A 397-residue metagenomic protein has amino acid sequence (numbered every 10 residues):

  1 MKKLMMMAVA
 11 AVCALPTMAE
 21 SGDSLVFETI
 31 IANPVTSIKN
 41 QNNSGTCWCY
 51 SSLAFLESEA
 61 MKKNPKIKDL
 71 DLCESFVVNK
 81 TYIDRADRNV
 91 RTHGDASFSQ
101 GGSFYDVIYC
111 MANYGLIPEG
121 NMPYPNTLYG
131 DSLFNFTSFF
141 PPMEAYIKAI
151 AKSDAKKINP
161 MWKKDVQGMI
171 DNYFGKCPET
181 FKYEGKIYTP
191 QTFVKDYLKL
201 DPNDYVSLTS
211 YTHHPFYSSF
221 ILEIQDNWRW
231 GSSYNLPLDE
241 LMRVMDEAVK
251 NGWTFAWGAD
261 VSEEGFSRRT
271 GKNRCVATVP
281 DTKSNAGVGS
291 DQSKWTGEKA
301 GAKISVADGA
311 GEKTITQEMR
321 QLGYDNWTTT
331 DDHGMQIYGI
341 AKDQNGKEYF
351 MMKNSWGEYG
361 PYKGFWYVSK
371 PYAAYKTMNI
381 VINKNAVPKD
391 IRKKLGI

Functional and structural regions predicted by a protein language model:
M1-G22: Bacterial Sec-dependent N-terminal signal peptides
A11, A54, V261-S262: Short, glycine/serine-rich, charged loops/turns that create anion-binding and catalytic segments at active sites
P16-T17, E59, K272, N383: Hydrophobic alpha-helical segments
G22-A256, G360-Y362: Active-site nucleophile-adjacent alpha helix/oxyanion-hole segment immediately C-terminal to the catalytic cysteine
K164-I397: Active-site signature of cysteine proteases
